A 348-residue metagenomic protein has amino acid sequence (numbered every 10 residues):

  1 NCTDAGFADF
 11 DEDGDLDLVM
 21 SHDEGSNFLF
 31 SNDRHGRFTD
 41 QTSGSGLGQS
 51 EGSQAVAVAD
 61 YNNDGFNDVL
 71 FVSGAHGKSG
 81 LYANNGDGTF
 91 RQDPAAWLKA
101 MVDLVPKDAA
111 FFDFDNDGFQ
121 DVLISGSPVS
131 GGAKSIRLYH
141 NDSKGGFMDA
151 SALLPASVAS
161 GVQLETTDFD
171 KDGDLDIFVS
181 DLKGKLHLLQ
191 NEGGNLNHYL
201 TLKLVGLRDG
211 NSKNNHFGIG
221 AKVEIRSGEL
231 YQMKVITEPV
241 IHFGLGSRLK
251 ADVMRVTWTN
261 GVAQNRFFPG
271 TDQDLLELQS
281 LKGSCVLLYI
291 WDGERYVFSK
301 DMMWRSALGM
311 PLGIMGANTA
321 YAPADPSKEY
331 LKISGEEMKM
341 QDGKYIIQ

Functional and structural regions predicted by a protein language model:
N1, G25, G52-Q54, G77 (+3 more regions): Beta-rich catalytic cores
N1, Q41-E51, D93-V105, A150-A159: Short loop/turn motifs that recur once per blade in beta-propeller domains
T3-E12, G44, Q54-N63, P106-N116 (+2 more regions): Beta-propeller blade termini
A8, S21, A59, V72 (+5 more regions): Surface-exposed loop and edge beta-strand positions of immunoglobulin-like domains
D17-H22, V69-S73, V122-S127, D176-D181 (+1 more regions): Hydrophobic beta-strand segments that make up the repeating blades of beta-propeller and related beta-repeat
G25-Q41, G77-D93, G132-A150, K185-N197: Beta-propeller blade repeat segments, especially FG-GAP/WD-type strand-to-loop junctions in 6- to 7-bladed propeller
G146, A152-S157, Q163, K171-Q348: Gly/Ser/Thr/Pro-enriched helix-cap/hinge segments flanking short amphipathic alpha-helices
